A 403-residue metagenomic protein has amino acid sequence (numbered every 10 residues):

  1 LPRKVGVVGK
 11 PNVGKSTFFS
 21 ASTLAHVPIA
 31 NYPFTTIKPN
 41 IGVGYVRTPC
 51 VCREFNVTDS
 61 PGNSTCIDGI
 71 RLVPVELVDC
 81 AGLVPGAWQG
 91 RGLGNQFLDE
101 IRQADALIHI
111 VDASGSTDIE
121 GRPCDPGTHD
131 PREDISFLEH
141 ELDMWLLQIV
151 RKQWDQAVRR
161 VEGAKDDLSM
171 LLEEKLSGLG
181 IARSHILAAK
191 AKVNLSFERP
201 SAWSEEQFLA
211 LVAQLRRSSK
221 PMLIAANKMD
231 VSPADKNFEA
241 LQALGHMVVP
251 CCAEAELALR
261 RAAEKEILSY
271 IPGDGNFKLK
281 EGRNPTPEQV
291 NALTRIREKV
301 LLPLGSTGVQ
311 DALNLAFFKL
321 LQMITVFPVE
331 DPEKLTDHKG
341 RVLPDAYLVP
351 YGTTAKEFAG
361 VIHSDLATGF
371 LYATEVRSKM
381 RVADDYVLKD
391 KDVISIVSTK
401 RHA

Functional and structural regions predicted by a protein language model:
L1-G163, M170, E174, R217: Conserved G1/Walker A P-loop phosphate-binding module
P2-V8, V13, F19, W154-V393 (+1 more regions): C-terminal-of-GTPase-core extension/linker across diverse P-loop GTPases
